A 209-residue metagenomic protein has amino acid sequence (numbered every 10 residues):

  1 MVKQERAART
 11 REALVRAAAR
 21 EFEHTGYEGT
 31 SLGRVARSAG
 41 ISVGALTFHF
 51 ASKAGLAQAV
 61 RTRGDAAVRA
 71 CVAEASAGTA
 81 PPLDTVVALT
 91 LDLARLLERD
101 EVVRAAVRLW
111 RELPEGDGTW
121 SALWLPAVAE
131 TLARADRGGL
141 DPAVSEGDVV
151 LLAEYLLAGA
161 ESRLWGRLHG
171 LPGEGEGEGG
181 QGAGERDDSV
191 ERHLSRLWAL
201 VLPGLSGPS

Functional and structural regions predicted by a protein language model:
M1-T25, G29-S38, A54-A59, R63 (+2 more regions): Basic, helix-initiating cap at the start of DNA-binding domains
A39-F50: Short hydrophobic/aromatic patch on the recognition helix
A59, A70-R99, A153: Hydrophobic alpha-helical connector segments
V60, G64, V68, T90-L93 (+2 more regions): Hydrophobic/aromatic residues within well-ordered alpha-helical segments
R69, L113-G138, V144-E154, R192: Amphipathic alpha-helical packing segments from all-alpha helical-bundle domains
D84-E115, A129, G166: Amphipathic alpha-helical segments used for helix-helix packing
A122-L140, G159-S209: C-terminal peripheral helix-coil segments that are non-catalytic and often amphipathic
